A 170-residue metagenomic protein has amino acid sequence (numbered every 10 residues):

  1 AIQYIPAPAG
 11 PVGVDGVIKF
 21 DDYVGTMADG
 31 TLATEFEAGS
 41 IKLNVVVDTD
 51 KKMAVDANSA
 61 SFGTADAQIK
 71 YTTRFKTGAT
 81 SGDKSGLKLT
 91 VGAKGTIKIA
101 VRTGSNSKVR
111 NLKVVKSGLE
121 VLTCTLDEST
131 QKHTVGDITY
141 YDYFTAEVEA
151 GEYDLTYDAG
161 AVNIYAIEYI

Functional and structural regions predicted by a protein language model:
A1, L155-N163: Short beta-strand-plus-loop segments that form exposed binding edges in beta-rich domains
P6-T80: N-terminal targeting leaders for non-cytosolic proteins
G39, E149-G151: A glycine-anchored, Pro-Gly-centered beta-turn/N-cap motif
T64-T96, N106-R110, Y140-F144, V162-I164: Short beta-strands within extracellular/lumenal beta-sheet-rich domains
G95-I97, Y153-L155: A short tyrosine-centered beta-strand micro-motif
K98-R102: Short edge beta-strand/loop segments characteristic of extracellular beta-sandwich folds
S107-E120: Short, surface-exposed beta-strand/strand-loop-strand elements in extracellular ectodomains
L119-E149: Extracellular carbohydrate recognition and processing domains and analogous Trp-centered ligand-binding platforms
